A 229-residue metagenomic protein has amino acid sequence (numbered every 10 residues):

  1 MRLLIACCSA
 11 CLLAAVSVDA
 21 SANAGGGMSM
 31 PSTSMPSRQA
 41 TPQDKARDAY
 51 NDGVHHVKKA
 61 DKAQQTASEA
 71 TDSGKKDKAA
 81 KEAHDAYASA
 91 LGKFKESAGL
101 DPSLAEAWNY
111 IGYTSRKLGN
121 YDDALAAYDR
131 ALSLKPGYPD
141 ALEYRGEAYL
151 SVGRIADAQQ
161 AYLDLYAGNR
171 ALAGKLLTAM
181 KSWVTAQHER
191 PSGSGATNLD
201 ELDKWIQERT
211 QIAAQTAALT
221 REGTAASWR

Functional and structural regions predicted by a protein language model:
G25-Q39, A167-R229: Terminal, low-structured helical/coil segments at or just beyond the last alpha-helical repeat
V57-G92, G174-A186: Short coil/linker segments at helix-helix boundaries
K58, K117, S151-V152, A186: Register position in tetratricopeptide repeats
Q64, K78-E96, K117-R130, G153-A161: Structural signature of tandem alpha-helical TPR/SEL1-like repeats, specifically the intra-repeat loop/turn
Y110, Y144, T178-A179: Canonical tetratricopeptide repeat
